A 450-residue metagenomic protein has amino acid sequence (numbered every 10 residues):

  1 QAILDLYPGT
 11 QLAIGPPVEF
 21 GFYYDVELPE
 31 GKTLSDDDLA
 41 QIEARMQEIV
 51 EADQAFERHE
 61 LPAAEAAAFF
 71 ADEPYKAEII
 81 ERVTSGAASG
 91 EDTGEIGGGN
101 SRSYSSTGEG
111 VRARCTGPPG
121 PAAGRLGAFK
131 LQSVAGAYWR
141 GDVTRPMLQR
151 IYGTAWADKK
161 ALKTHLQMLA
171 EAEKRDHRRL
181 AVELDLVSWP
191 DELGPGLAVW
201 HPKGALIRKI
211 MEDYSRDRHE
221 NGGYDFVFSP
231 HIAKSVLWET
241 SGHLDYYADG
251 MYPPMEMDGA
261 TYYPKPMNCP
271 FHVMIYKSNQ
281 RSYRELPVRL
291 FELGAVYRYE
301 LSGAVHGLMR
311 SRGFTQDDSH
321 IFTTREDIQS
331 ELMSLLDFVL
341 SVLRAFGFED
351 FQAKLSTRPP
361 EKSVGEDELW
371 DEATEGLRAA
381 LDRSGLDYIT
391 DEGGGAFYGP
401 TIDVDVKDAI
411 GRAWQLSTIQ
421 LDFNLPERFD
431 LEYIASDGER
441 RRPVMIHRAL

Functional and structural regions predicted by a protein language model:
Q1-L6, V339: Short amphipathic alpha-helix segments
A2, Q11-L12, Y23-E300, A304-V305 (+2 more regions): Auxiliary tRNA-acceptor-end handling modules of aminoacyl-tRNA synthetases
A13-V18, F228, T390-G395: Short beta-strand
Q54-G108, R344-I419: Metal-assisted phosphate- and nucleotidyl-transfer catalytic regions
E192-G204, M257, V273-Q280, F314-D327 (+2 more regions): Glycine- and acidic
H243-D245, W370, E427: A conserved glycine-rich
T261, P270-N279, V288, E292 (+2 more regions): A translation/RNA-centric and nucleic-acid-associated enzymatic feature enriched in Class II aminoacyl-tRNA synthetases
V296-A380: Extended, charged alpha-beta segments that form solvent-exposed binding/catalytic grooves in nucleic-acid-handling
